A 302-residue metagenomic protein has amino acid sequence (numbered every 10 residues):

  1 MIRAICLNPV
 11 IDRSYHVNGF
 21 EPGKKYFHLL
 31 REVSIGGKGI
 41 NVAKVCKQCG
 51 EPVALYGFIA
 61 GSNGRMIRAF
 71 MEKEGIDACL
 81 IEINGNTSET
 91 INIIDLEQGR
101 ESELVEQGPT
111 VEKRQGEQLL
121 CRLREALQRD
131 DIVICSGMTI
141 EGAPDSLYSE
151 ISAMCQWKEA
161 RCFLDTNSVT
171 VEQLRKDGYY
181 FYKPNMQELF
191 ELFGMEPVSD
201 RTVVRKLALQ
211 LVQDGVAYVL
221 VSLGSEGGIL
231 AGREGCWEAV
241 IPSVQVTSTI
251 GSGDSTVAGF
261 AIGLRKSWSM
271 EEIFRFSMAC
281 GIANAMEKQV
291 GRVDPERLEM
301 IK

Functional and structural regions predicted by a protein language model:
M1-Y56, G64-M66: Glycine-rich phosphate/adenosyl-contacting loop at the front of the ribokinase-like
I2, E51-V53, A78, C162 (+2 more regions): Hydrophobic anchor at the start of a short beta-strand that flanks the dinucleotide cofactor-binding loop
K24, Q48-D131, L298-K302: Conserved N-terminal subdomain of the carbohydrate kinase-like
C46, N185, G253: Short, conserved phosphate/pyrophosphate- and ester-handling motifs at nucleotide-, phospho-/glycolipid
T110-E112, T139-A143, T170-E172, G227-G228 (+1 more regions): Short, small-residue-enriched loops and turns at beta-alpha junctions that line or gate enzyme active sites
E117-L120, D145-S152, V198-R205, E238-V244: Charged helix-capping and loop-helix junction motifs
I132-T202: Conserved beta-alpha-beta core of the PfkB/ribokinase-like small-molecule kinase fold
W157, E172-Q173, R201-K302: Conserved phosphate-binding/catalytic region of the ribokinase-like
